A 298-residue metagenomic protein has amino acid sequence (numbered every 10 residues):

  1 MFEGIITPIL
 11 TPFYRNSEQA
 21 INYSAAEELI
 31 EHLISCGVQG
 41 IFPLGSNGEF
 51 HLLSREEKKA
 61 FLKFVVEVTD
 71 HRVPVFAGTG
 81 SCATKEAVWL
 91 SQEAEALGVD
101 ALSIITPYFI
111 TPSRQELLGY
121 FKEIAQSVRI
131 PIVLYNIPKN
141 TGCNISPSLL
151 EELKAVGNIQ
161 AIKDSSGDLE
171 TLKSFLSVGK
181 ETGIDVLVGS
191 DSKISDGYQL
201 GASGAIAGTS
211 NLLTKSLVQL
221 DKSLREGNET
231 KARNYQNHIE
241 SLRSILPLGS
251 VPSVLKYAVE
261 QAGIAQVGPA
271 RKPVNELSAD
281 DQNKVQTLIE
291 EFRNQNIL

Functional and structural regions predicted by a protein language model:
M1-N144, V259, L298: Active-site beta->alpha loop and helix N-cap motifs at the rims of alpha/beta catalytic domains
E3, I184, S253: Change "...and in nucleic-acid phosphodiester-cleaving endonucleases..." to "...and in nucleic-acid processing enzymes
I6-Y14, H32, C36-V38, N47 (+2 more regions): C-terminal alpha-helical cap/extension of soluble enzyme domains
Y23, R55, P147, E226-E229 (+1 more regions): Alpha-helix N-capping/helix-start residues
A26, K58, L62, A87 (+7 more regions): A general structural signal for well-ordered alpha-helical segments in protein cores
C36, A60, F64-V68, E93 (+9 more regions): Alpha-helical structural signal in soluble globular domains
V73-P74, I132, A161, G183 (+1 more regions): Secondary-structure boundary/capping signal
Q126, N140-P247: Catalytic alpha/beta core domains of metabolic enzymes, predominantly
